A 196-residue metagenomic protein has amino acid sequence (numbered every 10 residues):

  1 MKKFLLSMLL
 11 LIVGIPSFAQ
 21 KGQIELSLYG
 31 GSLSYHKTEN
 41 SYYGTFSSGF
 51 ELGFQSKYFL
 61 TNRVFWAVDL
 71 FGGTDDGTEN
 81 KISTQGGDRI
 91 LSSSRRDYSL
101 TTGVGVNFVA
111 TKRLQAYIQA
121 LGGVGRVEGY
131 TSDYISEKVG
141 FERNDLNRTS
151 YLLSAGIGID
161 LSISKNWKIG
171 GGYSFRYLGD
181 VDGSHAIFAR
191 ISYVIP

Functional and structural regions predicted by a protein language model:
M1-F4, A19-Q20: Positively charged n-region of N-terminal signal peptides that target proteins for export
F4-V13: Sec-dependent N-terminal signal peptides
A19-L60, F65-D69, A186-F188, S192-P196: Short glycine/proline- and aromatic-enriched beta-strand/turn motifs that initiate or cap beta-hairpins
G22-I24, F46-F50, S94-L100, L114 (+2 more regions): Residues that define the transmembrane beta-barrel architecture of outer-membrane proteins
L28, S32, L52-Y58, L100-V106 (+4 more regions): Residues on the lipid-exposed face of transmembrane beta-strands in outer-membrane beta-barrel proteins
G30-H36, L70-D76, G122-E128, F175-G179 (+1 more regions): Transmembrane beta-strands of outer-membrane beta-barrel pores
Y35-T45, G72-Y98, R126-Y151: Flexible, solvent-exposed loop segments that connect beta-strands
N62-W66, K112-L114, L161-I169: Repeated loop/turn-to-beta-strand initiation elements of outer-membrane beta-barrel proteins
